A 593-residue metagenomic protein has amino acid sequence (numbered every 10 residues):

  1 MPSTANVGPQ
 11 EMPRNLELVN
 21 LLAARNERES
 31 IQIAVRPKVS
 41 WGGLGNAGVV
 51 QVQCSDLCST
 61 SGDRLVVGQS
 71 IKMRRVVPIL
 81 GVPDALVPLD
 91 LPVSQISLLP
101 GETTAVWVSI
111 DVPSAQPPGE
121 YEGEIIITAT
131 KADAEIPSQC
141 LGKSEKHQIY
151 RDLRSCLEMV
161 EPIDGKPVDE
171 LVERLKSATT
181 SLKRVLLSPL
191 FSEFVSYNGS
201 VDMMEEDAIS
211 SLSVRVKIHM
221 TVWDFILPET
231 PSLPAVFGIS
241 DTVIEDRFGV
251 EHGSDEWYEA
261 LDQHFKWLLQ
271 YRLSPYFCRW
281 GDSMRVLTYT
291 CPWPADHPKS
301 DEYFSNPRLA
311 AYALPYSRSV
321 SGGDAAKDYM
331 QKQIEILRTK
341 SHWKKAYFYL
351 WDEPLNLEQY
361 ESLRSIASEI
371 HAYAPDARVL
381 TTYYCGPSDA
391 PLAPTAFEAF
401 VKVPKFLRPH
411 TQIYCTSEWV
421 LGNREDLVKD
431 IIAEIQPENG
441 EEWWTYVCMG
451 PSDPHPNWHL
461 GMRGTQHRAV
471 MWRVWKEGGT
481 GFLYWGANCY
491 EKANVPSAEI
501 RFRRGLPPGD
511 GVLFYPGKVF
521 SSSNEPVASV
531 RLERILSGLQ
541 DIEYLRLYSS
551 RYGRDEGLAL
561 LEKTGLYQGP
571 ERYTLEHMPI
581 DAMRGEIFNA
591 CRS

Functional and structural regions predicted by a protein language model:
M1-L16, R28, Q32-V108: Surface-exposed binding patches on compact interaction domains or structured appendages
I33, I125, F348, V474: Conserved, mostly hydrophobic/aromatic
R36-G43, A47-V50, Q95-S138, S192-V195 (+1 more regions): Extended acidic/polar, glycine-enriched regions that form or flank non-catalytic beta-rich accessory modules
E206-R318, R338-W343: An acidic-aromatic substrate-binding cleft motif
T242-E256, P315-D324, Y347-Q359, Q412-L421 (+1 more regions): The substrate-binding groove and active-site-proximal loops of carbohydrate-active enzymes, especially glycoside
P292-W293, K299, S388-T416: Substrate-binding cleft/loops of secretory-pathway carbohydrate-active enzymes
E302, L314-S321, A326-L363, A367-G386 (+2 more regions): Catalytic domains of carbohydrate-active enzymes that cleave complex glycans
E438-G464: Active-site clefts of carbohydrate-active enzymes
